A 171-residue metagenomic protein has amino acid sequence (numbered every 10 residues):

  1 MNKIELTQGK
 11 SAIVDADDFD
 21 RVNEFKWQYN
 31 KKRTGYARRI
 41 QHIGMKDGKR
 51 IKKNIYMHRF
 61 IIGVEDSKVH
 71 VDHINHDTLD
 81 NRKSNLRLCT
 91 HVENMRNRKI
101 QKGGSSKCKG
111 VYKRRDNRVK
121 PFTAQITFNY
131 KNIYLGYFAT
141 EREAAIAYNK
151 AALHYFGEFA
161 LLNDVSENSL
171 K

Functional and structural regions predicted by a protein language model:
M1-M45: Short helix-coil boundary/hinge micro-motifs
S11-I13, G48-P121, Q125-N132, D164: Short, cationic Gly/His-enriched loop motifs
R21-N23, L79, E143: A short local loop/turn or secondary-structure capping micro-motif enriched for an aromatic residue
H73, F156-G157: The canonical J-domain HPD catalytic loop and its flanking helix-turn segment that engages Hsp70 and stimulates ATP
K131-E141: A short, exposed loop/beta-hairpin motif centered on an aromatic-Gly-Thr core
A139-Y155: A short, charged, amphipathic alpha-helix used as a generic interaction element across diverse proteins
E158-K171: Intrinsically disordered, low-complexity charged/polar segments
